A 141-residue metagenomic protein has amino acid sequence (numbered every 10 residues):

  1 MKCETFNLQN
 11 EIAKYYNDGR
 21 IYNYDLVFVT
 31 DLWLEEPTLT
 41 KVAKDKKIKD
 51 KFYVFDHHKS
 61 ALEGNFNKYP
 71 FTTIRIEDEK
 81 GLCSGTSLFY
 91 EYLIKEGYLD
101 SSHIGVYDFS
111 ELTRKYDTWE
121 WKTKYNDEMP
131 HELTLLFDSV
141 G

Functional and structural regions predicted by a protein language model:
M1-L135: Replace "Mg2+/Mn2+-dependent" with "divalent metal-dependent
D138-G141: Short, intrinsically disordered, charge-balanced linker/junction segments flanking boundaries in proteins
